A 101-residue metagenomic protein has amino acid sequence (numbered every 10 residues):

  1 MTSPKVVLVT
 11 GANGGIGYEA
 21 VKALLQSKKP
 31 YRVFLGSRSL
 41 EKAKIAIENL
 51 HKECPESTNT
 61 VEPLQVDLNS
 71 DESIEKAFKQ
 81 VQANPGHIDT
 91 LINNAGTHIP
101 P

Functional and structural regions predicted by a protein language model:
M1-R38: Canonical Rossmann dinucleotide-binding motif of NAD(H)/NADP(H)-dependent dehydrogenases/reductases, specifically
T2, N59, G86: Structured loop/turn residues at beta-strand edges in well-structured enzyme cores
T10, I88-P101: Rossmann-fold scaffold of SDR-type NAD(P)-dependent oxidoreductases
K22, Q26, E48, K52 (+1 more regions): Short, well-ordered alpha-helices that flank and scaffold nucleotide-derived cofactor binding pockets
R32, L50-E72: Rossmann-fold cofactor-recognition segment
A43-I47: Conserved SAM-binding loop
D67-H87: Conserved Rossmann-fold cofactor-binding substructure of NAD(P)-dependent oxidoreductases
